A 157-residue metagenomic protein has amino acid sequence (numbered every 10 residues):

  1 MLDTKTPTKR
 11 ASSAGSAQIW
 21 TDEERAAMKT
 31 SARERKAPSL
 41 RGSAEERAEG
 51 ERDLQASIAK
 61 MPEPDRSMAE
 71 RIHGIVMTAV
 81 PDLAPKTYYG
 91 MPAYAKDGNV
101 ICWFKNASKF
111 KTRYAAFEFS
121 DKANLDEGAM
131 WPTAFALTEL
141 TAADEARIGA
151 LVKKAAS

Functional and structural regions predicted by a protein language model:
M1-S157: Charge-dense, helix-prone N-terminal extensions
